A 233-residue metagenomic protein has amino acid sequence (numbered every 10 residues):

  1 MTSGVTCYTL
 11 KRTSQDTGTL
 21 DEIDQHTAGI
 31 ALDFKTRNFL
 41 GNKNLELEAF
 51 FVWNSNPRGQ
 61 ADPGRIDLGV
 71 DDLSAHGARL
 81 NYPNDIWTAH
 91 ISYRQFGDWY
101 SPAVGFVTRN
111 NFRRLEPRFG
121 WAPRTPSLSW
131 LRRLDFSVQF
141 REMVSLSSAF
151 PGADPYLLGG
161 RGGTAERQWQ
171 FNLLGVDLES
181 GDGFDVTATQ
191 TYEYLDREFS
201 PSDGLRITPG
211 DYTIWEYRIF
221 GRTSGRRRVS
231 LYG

Functional and structural regions predicted by a protein language model:
M1-I30: A conserved hydrophobic secondary-structure block that centers on an alpha-helix together with its immediately flanking
S3-V5, H26-T36, L45-A49, H76 (+1 more regions): Extended, hydrophobic alpha-helical segments in both membrane/secreted and soluble proteins
L40-G233: Exposed, low-structure sequence patches enriched in small/polar residues
